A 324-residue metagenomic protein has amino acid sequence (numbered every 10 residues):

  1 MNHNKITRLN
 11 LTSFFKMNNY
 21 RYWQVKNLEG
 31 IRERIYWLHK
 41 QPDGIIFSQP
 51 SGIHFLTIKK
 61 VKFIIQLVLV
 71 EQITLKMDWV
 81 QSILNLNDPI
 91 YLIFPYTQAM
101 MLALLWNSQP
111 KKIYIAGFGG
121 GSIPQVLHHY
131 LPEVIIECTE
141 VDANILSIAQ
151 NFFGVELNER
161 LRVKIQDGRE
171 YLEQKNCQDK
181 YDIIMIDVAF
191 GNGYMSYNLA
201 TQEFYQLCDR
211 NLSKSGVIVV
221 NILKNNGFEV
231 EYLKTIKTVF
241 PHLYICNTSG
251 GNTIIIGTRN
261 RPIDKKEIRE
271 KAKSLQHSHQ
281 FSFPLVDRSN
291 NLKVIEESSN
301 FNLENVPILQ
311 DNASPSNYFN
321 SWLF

Functional and structural regions predicted by a protein language model:
N2-K60, S82-I83, R259-F324: SAM/dcSAM-binding transferase cores
L9, N19-Q24, L86-V217: The AdoMet/dcAdoMet-binding core of the Class I SAM-like
P50, G119, A200, G227-F228: Short, glycine/acidic-rich beta->alpha junctions
I53-F55, I64, G251-I255: Short hydrophobic/aromatic beta-strand or adjacent loop that forms the aromatic wall/cage of a ligand/substrate-binding
K60-K62, T248: Generic beta-strand structural signal
F63-S82: A short, structured beta-strand/loop element
E71, G117, E140, M185 (+2 more regions): A mature extracytoplasmic/lumenal domain signature
Q202-E270: C-terminal substrate-binding/active-site "lid" region of AdoMet-derived donor-dependent transferases
